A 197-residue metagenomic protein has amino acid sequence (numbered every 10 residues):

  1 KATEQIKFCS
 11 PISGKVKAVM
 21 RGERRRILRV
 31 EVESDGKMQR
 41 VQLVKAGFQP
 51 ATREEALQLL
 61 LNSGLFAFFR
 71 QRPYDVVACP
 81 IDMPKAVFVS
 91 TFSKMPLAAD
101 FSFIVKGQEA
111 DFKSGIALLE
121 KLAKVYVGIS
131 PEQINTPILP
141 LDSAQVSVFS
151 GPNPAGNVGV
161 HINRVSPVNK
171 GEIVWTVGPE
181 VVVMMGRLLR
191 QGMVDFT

Functional and structural regions predicted by a protein language model:
T3, F8-A18: Generic structural motif
I6, M20-T197: Buried, small/hydrophobic-residue-enriched core segments of structured protein domains
